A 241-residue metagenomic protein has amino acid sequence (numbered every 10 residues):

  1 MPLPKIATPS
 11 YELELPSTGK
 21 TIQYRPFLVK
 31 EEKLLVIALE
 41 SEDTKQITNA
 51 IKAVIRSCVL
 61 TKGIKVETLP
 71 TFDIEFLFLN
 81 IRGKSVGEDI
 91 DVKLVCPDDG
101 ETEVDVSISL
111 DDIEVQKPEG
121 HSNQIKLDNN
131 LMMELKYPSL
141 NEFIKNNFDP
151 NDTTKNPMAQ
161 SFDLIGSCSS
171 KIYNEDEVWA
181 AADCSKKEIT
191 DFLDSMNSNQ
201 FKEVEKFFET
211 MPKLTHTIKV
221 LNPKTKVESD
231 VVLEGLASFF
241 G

Functional and structural regions predicted by a protein language model:
M1-G241: Long C-terminal interaction/binding lobes of large macromolecular proteins
